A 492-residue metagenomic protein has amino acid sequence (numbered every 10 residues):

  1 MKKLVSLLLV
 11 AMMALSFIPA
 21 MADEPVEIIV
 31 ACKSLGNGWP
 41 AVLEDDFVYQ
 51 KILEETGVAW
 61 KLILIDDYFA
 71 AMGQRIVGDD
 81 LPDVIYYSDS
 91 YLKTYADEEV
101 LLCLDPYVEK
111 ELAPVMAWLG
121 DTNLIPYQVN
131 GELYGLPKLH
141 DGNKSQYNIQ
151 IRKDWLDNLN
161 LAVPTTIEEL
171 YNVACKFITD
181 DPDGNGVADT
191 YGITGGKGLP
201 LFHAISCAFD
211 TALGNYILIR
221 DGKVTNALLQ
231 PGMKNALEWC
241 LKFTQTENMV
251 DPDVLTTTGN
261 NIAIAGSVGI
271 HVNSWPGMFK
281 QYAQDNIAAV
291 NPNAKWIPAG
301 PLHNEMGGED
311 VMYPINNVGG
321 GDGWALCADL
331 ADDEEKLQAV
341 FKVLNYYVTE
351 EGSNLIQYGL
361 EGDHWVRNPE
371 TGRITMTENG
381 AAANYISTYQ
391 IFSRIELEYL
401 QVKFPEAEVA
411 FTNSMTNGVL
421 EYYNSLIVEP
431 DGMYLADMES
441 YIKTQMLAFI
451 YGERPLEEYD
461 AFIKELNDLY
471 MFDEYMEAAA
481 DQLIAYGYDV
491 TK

Functional and structural regions predicted by a protein language model:
M1-V5: Positively charged n-region of N-terminal signal peptides that target proteins for export
L9, F17, D23-K492: Extracytoplasmic/secretory soluble proteins
